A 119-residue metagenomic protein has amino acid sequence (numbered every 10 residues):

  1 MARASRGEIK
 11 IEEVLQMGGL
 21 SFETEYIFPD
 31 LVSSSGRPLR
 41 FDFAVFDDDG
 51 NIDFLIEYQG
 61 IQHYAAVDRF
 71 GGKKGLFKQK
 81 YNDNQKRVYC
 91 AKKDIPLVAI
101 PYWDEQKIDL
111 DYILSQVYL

Functional and structural regions predicted by a protein language model:
M1-L119: Nucleic-acid endo/exonuclease domains
